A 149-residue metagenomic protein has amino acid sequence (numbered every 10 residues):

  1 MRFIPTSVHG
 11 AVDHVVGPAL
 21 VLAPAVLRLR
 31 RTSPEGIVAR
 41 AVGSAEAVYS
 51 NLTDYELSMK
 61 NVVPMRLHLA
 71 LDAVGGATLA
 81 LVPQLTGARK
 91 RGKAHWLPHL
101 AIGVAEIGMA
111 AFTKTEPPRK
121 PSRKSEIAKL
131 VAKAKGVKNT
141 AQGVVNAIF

Functional and structural regions predicted by a protein language model:
M1-F149: Short amphipathic, positively biased membrane-proximal segments that drive organelle/inner-membrane targeting
